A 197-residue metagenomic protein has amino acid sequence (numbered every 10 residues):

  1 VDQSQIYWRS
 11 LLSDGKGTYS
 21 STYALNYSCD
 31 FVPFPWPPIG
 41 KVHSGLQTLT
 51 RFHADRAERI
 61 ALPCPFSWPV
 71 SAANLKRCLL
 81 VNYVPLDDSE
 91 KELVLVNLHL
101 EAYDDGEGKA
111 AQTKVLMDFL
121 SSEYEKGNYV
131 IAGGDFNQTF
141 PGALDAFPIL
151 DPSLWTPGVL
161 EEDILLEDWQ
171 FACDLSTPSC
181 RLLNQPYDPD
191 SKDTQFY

Functional and structural regions predicted by a protein language model:
V1-V96, L100: Structured beta-strand-rich core segments of catalytic domains in phosphoester-bond hydrolases
D104-Y197: Metal-dependent phosphoesterases centered on the DNase I-like endonuclease/exonuclease/phosphatase
